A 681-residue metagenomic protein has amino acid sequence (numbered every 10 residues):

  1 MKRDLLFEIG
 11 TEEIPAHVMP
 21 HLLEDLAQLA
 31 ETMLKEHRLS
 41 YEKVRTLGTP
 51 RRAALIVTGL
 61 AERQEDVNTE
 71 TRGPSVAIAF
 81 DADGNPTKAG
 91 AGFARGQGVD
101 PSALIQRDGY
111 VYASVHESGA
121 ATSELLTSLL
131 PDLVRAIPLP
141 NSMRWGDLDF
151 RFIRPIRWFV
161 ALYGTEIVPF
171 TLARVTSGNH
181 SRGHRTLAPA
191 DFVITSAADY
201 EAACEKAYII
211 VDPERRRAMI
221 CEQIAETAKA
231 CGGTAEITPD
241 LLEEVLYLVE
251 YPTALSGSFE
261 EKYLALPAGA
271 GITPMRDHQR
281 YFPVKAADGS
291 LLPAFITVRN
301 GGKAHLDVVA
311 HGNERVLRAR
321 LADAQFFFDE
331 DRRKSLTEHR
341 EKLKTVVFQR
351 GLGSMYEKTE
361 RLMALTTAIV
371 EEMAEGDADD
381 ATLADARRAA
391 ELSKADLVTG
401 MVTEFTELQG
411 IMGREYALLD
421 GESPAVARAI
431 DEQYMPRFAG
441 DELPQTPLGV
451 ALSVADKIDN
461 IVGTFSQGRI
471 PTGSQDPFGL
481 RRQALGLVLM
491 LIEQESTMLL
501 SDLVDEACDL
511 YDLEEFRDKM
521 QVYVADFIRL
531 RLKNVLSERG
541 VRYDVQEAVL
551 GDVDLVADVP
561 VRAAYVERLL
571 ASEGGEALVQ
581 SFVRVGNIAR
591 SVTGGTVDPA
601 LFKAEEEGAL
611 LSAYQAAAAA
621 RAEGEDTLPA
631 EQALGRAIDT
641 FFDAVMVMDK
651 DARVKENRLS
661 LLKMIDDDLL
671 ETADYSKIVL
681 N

Functional and structural regions predicted by a protein language model:
M1-N681: Amphipathic alpha-helical "coupling" segments that flank catalytic cores
